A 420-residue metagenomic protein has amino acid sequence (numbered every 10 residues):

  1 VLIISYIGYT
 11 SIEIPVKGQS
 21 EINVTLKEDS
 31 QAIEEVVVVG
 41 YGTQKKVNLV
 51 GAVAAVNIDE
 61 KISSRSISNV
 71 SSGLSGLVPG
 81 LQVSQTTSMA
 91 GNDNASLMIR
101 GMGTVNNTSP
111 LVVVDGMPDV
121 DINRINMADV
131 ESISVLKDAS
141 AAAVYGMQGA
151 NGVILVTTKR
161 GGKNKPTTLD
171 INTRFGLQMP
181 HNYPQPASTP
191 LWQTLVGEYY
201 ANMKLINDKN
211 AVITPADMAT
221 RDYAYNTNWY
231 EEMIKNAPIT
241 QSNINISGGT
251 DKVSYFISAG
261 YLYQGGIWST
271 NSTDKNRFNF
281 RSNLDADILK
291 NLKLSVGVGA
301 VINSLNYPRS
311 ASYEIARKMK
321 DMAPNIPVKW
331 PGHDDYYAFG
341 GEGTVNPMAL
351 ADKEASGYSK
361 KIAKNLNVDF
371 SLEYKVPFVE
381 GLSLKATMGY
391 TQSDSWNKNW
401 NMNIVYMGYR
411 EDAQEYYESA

Functional and structural regions predicted by a protein language model:
V1-E35: Periplasm-facing N-terminal accessory domains of Gram-negative outer-membrane beta-barrel systems
Y6, V114-D115: Structural motif
P15, G42-L111, M117, I122 (+2 more regions): Membrane-proximal, glycine/serine-rich, low-complexity loop/turn segments characteristic of large bacterial
N23-S30, E34-V50, I67: Surface-exposed, low-complexity/disordered segments and acidic/polar micro-motifs at processing/linker regions
M127: Entry/capping segment at the start of metal-dependent catalytic domains with acidic active-site entry clusters
I267-R277, G299, Y307-R309, E314 (+2 more regions): Small-side-chain secondary-structure face that scaffolds active or pore-lining regions
